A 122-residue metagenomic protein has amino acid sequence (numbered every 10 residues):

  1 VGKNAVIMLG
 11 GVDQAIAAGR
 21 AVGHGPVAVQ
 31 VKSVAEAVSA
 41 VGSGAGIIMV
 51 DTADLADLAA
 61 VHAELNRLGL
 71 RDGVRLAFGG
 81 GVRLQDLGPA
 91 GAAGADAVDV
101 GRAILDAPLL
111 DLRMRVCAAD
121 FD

Functional and structural regions predicted by a protein language model:
K3-I7, D13-V27, K32-I47, A92-A93: Alpha/beta enzyme core
M8, V29-Q30, V50-D51, G79-G80 (+1 more regions): Glycine- and other small-residue-rich loops at beta-strand/loop junctions that grip anionic moieties
V12-D13, L110: Conserved strand-to-helix beginnings and helix N-cap segments that scaffold or border functional pockets
R20-A28, E64-G79: Short beta-strand/loop segments at the ligand-binding rim of alpha/beta enzyme cores
A35-G46, A53-A63, R67, L76-V100: Catalytic cores of alpha/beta
D51-T52, G69-L76, A118-D122: Short, structured secondary-structure boundary patches
P89-D122: Flexible C-terminal active-site loop/helix
